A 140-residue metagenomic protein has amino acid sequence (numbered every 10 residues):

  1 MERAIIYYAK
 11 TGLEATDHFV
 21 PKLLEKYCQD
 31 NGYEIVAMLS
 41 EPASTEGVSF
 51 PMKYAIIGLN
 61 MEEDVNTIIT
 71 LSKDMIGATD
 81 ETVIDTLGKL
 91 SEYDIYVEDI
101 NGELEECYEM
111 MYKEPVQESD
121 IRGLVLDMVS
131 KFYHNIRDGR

Functional and structural regions predicted by a protein language model:
M1-R140: Short, structured surface patches at the beginning of a domain
